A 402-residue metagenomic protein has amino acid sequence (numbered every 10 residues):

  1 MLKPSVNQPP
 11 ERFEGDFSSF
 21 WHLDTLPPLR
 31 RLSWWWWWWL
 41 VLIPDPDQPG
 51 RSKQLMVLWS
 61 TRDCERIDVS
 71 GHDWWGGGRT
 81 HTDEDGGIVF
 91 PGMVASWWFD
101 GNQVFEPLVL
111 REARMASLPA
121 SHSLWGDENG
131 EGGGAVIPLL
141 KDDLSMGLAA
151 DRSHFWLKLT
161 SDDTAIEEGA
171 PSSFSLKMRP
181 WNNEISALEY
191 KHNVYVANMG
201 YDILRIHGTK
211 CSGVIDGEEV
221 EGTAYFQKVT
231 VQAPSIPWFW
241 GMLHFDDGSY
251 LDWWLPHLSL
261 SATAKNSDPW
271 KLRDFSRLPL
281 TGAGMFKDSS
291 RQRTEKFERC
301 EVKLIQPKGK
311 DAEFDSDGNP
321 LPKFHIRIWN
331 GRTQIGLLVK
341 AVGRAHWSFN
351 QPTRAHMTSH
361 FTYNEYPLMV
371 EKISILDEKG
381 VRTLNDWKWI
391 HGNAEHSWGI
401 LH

Functional and structural regions predicted by a protein language model:
M1-H402: Structured soluble/peripheral alpha/beta segments that form catalytic or ligand/cofactor-binding pockets
